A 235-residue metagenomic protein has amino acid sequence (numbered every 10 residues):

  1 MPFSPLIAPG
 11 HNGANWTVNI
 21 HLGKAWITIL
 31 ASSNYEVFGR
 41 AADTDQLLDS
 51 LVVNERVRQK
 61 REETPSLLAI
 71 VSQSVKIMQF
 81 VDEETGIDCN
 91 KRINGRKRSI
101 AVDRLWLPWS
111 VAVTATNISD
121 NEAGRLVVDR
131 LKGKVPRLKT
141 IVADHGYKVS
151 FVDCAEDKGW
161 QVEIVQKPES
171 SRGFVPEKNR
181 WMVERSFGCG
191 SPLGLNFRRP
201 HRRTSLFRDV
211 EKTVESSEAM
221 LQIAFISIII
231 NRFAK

Functional and structural regions predicted by a protein language model:
M1-K235: Short alpha-helical elements
